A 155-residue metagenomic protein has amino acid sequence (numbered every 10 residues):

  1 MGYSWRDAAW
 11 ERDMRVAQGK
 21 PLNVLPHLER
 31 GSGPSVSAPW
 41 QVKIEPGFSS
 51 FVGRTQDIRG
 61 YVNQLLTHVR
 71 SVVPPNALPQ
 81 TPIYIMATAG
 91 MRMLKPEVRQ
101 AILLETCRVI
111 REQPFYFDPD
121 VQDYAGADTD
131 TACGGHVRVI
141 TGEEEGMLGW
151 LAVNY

Functional and structural regions predicted by a protein language model:
M1-Y3: A short acidic Gly-Thr/Ser loop motif
R6-Y155: Nucleotide/phosphate-binding catalytic cleft detector across ATP-hydrolyzing and phosphate-transferring enzymes
